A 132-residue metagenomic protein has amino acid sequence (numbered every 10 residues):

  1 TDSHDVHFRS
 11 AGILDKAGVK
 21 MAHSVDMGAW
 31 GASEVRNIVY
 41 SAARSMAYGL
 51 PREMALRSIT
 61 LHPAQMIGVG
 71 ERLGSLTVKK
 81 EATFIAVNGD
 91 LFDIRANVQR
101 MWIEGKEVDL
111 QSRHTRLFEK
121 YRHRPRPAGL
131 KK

Functional and structural regions predicted by a protein language model:
T1-V87, E107: His/Asp/Glu-enriched, well-ordered alpha-helical/loop segment that forms or immediately abuts the divalent-metal
L73-G74, L91-F92, R126-G129: Short alpha-helix boundary/capping motifs
T77-Y121: C-terminal cap of metal-dependent C-N hydrolases
E119-K132: Surface-exposed acidic, glycine/proline-enriched linker/cap segments that occur as 15-30-residue helix-coil
